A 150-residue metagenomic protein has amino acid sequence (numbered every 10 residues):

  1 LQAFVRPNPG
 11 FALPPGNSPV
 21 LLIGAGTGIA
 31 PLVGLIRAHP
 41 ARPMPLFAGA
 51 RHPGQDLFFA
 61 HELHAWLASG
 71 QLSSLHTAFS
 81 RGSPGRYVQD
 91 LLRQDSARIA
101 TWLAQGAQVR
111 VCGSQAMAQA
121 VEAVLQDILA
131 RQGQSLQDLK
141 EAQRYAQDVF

Functional and structural regions predicted by a protein language model:
L1-A25, A30-P31: Active-site-adjacent "gating/activation" loops or surface patches in catalytic cores
L1-F11, P43-F150: Reductase modules of NAD(P)H-dependent flavoproteins
G16-P19, G34-R37, F59-H61, E122-V124: Composition- and surface-driven signal marking solvent-exposed, interaction-prone regions in large proteins
N17-L21, R42, G106: Exposed boundary/loop context
I23-A25, I29-F47: Classical protein tyrosine phosphatase
